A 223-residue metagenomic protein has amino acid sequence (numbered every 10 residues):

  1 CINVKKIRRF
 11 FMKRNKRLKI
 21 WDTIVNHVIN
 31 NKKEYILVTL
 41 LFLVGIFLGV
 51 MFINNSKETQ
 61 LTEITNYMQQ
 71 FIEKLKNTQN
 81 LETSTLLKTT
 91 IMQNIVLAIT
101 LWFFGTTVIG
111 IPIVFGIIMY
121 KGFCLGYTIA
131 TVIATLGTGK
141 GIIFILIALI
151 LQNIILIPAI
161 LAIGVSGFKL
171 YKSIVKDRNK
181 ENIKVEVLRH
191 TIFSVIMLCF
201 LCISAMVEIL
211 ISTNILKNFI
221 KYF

Functional and structural regions predicted by a protein language model:
C1-F11: Short, Lys/Arg-enriched N-terminal segments with co-localized hydrophobic residues within the first ~10-30 amino acids
R17-E34, K76, R178-V185: Cytosolic juxtamembrane amphipathic/interface segments immediately preceding and feeding into a transmembrane helix
V28-L61: N-terminal signal-anchor transmembrane alpha helix
T59-T78, I129-I145: Membrane-interface interhelical connector segments
E73-F103: Interfacial helix-start motif at the membrane-water boundary
V114-G137: Conserved mixed alpha/beta catalytic, RNA-binding, or beta-rich assembly cores of soluble enzyme, regulatory
V132-L151, A205-Y222: Interfacial helix-loop-helix junctions of multi-pass membrane proteins
A159-F223: Terminal transmembrane helical module of multi-pass membrane proteins
